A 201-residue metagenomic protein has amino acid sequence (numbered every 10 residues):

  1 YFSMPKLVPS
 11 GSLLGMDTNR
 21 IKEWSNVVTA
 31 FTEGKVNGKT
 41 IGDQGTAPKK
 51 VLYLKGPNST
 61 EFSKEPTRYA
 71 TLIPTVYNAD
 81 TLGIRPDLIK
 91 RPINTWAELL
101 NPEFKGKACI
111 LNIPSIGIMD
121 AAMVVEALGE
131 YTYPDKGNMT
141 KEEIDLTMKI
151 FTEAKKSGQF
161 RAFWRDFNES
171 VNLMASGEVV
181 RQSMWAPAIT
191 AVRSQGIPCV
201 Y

Functional and structural regions predicted by a protein language model:
F2-E169: Extracytoplasmic ligand-binding site segments that recognize negatively charged/polar headgroups
G158-Y201: Extracytoplasmic/periplasmic substrate-binding proteins
